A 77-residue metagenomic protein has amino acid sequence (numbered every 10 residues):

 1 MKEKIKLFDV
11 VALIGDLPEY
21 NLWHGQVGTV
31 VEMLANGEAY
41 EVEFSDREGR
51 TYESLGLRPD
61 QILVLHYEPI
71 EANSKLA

Functional and structural regions predicted by a protein language model:
K2-E68, N73: Basic/aromatic-rich interaction segments and small domains that mediate binding to polyanionic partners
L76-A77: Extended, low-polarity transmembrane helix blocks
